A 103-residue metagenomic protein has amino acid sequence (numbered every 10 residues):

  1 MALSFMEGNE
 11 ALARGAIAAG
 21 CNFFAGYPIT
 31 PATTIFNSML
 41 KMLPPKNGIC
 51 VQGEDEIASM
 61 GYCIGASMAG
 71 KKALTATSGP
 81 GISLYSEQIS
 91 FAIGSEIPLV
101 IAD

Functional and structural regions predicted by a protein language model:
M1-D103: Thiamine diphosphate
